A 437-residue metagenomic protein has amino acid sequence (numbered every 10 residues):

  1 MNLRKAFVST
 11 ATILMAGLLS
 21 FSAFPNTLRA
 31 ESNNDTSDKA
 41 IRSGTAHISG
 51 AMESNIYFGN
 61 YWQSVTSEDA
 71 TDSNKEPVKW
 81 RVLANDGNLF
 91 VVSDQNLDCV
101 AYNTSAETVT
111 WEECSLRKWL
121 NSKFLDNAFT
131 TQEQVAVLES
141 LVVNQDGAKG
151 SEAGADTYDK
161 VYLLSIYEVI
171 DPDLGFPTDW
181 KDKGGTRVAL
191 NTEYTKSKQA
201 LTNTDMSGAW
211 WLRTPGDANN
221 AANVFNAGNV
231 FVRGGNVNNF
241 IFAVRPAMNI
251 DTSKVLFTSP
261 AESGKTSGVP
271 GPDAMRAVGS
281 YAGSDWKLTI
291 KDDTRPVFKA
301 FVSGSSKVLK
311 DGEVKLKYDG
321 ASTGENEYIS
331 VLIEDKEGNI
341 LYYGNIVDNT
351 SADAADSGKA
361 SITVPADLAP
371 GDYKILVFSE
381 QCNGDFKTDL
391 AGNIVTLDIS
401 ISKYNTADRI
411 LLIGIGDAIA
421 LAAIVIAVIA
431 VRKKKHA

Functional and structural regions predicted by a protein language model:
M1-A11: Bacterial N-terminal signal peptides that target proteins for export
A6-V8, D408-A420: Short, hydrophobic alpha-helical membrane anchors of single-pass surface/secreted proteins
I13-L14, G416-I426: Core hydrophobic alpha-helical transmembrane segments of single-pass membrane proteins
L18-T27: C-terminal segment of classical bacterial N-terminal signal peptides
N33-P370, S379-I399: Collagenous Gly-X-Y triple-helix signature in extracellular proteins
I375-V377: Hydrophobic/tyrosine-rich beta-strand signature of extracellular beta-sandwich/beta-rich modules, prominently
I394-L412: Short, aromatic-rich amphipathic segments at membrane interfaces that lie adjacent to a transmembrane helix or signal
A423-A437: C-terminal membrane-anchoring or membrane-association module
